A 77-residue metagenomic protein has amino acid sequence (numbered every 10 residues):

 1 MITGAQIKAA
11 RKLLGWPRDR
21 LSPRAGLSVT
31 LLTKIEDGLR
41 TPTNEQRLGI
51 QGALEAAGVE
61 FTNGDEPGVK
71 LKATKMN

Functional and structural regions predicted by a protein language model:
A5-R20, G49, T74: Short basic helix-loop element that most often maps to the first helix and adjoining turn of HTH DNA-binding modules
K12, P23, E55: Short polybasic/polar patches that bind polyanions
G15-T33: Short alpha-helical DNA-recognition segment
G26, E45-T62: DNA major-groove recognition helix of helix-turn-helix/homeodomain DNA-binding modules
V59-N77: Helix-turn-helix/homeodomain-like alpha-helical modules used for DNA recognition and transcription-factor dimerization
